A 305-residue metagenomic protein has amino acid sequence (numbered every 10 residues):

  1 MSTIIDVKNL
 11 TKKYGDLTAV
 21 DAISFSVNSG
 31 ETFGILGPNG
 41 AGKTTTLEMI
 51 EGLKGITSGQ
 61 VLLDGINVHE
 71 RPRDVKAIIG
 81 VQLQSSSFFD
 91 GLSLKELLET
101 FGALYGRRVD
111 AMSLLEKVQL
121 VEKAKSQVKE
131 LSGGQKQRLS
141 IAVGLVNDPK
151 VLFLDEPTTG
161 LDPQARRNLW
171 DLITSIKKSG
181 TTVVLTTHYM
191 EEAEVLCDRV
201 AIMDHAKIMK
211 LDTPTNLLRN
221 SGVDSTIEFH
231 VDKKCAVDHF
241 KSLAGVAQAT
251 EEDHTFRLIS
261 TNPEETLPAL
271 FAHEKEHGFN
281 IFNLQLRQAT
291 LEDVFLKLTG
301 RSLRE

Functional and structural regions predicted by a protein language model:
M1-T11, R301-E305: ABC-family P-loop ATPase nucleotide-binding domain
I4-I5, K12-K210: ABC transporter nucleotide-binding domains
R73, L218, L296: A short local structural element in Rossmann-fold oxidoreductases
G80, G102, G106, A201 (+4 more regions): A generic structural signal for secondary-structure junctions that act as hinges or helix/strand caps at the edges
L98, A111, P214, V237 (+1 more regions): Generic structural marker for isolated residues within well-ordered, non-membrane alpha-helices of soluble domains
D171-T261: ABC transporter nucleotide-binding domain
V223-R301, E305: Short, charged/small-residue-rich alpha-helical element at the C-terminal edge of ABC transporter nucleotide-binding
